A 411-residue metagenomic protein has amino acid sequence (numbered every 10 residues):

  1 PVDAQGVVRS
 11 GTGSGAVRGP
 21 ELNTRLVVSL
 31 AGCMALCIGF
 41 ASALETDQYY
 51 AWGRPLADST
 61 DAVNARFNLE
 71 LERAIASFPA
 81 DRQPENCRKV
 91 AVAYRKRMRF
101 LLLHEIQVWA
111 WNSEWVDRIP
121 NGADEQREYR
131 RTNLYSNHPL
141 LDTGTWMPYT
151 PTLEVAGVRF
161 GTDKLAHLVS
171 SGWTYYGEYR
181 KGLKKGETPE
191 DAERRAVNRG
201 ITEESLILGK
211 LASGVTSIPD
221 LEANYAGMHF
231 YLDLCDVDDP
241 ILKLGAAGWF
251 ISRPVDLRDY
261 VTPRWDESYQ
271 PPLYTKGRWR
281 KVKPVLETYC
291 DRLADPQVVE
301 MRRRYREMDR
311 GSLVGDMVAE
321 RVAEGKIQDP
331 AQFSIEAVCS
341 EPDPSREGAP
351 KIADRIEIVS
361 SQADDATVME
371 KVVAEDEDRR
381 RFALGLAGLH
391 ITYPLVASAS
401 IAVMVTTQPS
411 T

Functional and structural regions predicted by a protein language model:
D3-A4, G13, N23-T24, M34 (+4 more regions): Generic short amphipathic/hydrophobic targeting helices enriched at N-termini, encompassing Sec-type signal peptides
Q5, R9, R18-P20: Compositionally biased, intrinsically disordered low-complexity segments enriched in Pro/Arg/Gln/His
S10, S14, S29, S398-S400 (+1 more regions): Serine residues within intrinsically disordered or low-complexity segments
S10-T12, L30, K371, E377-D378: Extended rod-forming repeat segments used as scaffolds/tethers
V17-L30: Bacterial N-terminal signal peptides that target proteins for export
S29-C37: Bacterial N-terminal signal peptides
S42-N198, L208-L221, Y225-L386, Y393-T407: Intrinsically disordered, low-complexity, mixed-charge
I201-E204: Active-site glycine-rich loop that binds ribose-phosphate moieties when present
